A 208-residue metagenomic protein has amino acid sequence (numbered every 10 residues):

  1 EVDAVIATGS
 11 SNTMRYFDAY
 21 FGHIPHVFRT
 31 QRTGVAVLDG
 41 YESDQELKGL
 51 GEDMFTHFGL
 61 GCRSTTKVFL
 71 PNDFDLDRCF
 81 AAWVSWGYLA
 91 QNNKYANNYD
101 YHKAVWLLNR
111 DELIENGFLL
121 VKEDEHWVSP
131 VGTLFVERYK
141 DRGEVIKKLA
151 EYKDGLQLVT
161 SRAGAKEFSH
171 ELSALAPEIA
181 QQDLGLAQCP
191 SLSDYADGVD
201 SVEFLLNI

Functional and structural regions predicted by a protein language model:
E1-F55, G59-L60: Rossmann-like NAD(P) dinucleotide-binding subdomain of oxidoreductase/dehydrogenase enzymes
K48, H57-I208: NAD(P)-dependent aldehyde/semialdehyde dehydrogenase
